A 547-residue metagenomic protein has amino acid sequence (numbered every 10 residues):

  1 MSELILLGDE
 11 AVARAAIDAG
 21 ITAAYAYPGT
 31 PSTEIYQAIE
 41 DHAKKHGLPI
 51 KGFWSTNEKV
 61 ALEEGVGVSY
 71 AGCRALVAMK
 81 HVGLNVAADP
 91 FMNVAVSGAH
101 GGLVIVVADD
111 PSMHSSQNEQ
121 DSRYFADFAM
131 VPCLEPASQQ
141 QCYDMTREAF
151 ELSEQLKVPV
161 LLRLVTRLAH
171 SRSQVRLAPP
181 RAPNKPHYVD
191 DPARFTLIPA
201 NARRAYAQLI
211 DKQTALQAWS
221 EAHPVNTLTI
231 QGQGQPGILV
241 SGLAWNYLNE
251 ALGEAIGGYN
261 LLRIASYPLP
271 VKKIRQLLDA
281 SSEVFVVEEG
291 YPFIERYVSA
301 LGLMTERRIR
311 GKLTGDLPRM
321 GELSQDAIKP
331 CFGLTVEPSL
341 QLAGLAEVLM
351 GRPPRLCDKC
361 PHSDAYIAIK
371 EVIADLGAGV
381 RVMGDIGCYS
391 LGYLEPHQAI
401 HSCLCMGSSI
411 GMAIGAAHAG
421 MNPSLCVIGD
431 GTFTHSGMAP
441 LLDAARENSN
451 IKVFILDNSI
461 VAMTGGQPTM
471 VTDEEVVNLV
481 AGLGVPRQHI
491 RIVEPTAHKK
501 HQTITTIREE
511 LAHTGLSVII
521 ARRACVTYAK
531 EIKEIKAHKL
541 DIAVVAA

Functional and structural regions predicted by a protein language model:
S2-V12, A19, P136-H362, I504-A547: Flexible, low-complexity linker and terminal segments
L6-E40: N-terminal glycine-rich anion-binding loops that anchor highly charged ligand groups
I21, V131, S449, V485-R487 (+1 more regions): A structural motif
A23, T33-E154, R381-A462: Thiamine diphosphate
P31-E34, V60-L62, L84-V86, P111-H114 (+12 more regions): Flexible loop/turn segments at secondary-structure boundaries
E40-K45, N249-L261, N478-P486: Short helix-loop-beta junction
F53-T56, L261-P268, V493-A497: Short beta->alpha junction loops
S339-I410, A419: Active-site diphosphate/adenylate-binding microenvironment
